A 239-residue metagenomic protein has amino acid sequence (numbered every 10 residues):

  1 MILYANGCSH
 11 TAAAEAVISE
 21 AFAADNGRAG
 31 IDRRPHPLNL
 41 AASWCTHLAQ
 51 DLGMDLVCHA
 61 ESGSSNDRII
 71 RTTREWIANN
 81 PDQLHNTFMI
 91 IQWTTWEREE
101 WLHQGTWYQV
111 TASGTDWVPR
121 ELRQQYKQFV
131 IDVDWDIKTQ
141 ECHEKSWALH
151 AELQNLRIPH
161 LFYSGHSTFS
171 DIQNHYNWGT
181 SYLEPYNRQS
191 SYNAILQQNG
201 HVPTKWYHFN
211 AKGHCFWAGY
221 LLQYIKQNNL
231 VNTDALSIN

Functional and structural regions predicted by a protein language model:
M1-R68, N210, F216: Serine-esterase "nucleophile elbow" of acetyl-processing enzymes
R71: Residue- and microsegment-level detector for short, conserved "hotspots" that frame catalytic or cofactor-binding
R74-N239: Alpha-helical cap/lid subdomain in secreted, periplasmic, or secretory-pathway luminal O-acyl-processing enzymes
